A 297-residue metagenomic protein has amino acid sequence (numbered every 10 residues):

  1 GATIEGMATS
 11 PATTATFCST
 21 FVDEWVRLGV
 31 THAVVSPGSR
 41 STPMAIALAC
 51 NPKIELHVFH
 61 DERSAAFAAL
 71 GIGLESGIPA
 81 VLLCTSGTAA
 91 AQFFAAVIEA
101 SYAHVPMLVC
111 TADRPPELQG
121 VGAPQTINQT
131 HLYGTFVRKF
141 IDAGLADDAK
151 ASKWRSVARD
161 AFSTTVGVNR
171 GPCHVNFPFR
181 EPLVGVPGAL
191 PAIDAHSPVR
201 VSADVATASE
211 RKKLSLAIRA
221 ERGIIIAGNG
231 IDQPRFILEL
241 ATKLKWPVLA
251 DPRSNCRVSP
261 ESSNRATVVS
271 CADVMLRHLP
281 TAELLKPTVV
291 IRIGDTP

Functional and structural regions predicted by a protein language model:
A8, A12, R155-D160, T164-A220: Conformationally flexible catalytic loops at phosphate/diphosphate-handling active centers
T20-V30, I72-G77, F162-N169, E210-G223 (+2 more regions): Glycine-rich phosphate/diphosphate-binding loops that line cofactor/substrate pockets in enzymes
V35-S36, V109-T111, P247-R253: Short internal beta-strands
T42-E117, D295: Thiamine diphosphate
I78, Q125-G171, K286: Conserved thiamine diphosphate
A91, V97-F140, V168-P172: Hydrophobic or amphipathic alpha-helical targeting/insertion segments
A227-P297: Glycine-rich, anion-gripping cofactor-binding loops and their flanking helix/strand elements in enzyme active sites
